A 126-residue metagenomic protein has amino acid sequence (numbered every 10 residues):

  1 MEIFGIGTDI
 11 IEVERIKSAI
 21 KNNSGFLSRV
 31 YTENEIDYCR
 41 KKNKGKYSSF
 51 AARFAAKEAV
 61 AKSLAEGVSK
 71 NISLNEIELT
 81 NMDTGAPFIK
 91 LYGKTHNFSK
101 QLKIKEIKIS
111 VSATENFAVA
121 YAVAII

Functional and structural regions predicted by a protein language model:
M1-I126: Core catalytic alpha/beta fold that binds nucleotide/phospho-ligands
